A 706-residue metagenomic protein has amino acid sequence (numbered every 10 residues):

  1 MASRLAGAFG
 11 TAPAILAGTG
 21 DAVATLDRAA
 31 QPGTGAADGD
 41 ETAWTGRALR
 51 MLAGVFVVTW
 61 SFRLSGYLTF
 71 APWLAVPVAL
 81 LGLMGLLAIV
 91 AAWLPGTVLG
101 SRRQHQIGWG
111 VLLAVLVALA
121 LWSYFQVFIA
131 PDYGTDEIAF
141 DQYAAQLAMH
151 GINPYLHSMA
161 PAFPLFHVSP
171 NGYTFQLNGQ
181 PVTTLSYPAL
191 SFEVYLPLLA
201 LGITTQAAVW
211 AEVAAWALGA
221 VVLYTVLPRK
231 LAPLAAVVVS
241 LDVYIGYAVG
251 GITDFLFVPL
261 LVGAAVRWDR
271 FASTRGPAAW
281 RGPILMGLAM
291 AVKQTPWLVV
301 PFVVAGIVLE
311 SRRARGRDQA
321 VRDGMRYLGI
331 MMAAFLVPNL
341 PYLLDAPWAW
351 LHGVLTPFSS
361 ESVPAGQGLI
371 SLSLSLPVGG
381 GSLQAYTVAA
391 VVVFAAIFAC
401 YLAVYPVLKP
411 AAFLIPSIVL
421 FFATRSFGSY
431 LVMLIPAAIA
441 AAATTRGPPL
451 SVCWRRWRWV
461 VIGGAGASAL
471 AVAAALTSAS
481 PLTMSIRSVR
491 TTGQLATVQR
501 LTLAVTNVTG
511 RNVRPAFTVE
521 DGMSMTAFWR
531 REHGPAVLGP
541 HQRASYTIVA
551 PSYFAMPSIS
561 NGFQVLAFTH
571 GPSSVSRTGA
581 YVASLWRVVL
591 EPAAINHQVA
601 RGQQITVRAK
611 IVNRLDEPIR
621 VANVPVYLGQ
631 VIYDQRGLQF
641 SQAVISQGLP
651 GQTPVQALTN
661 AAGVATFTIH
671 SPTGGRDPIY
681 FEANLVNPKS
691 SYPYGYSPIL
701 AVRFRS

Functional and structural regions predicted by a protein language model:
R4-A6, I15-G18, A22-S273, I307-F427 (+5 more regions): Primarily membrane-embedded glycan-assembly and transfer machineries that use lipid-linked glycans
W109-Y124, R455-S480: Internal/C-terminal transmembrane anchor helices
P277-I284, I415: Alpha-helical membrane-protein architecture signal
I284-V308, V337, T424-Y430: Transmembrane helices and adjacent periplasmic/lumenal helix-loop junctions of polyprenol-phosphate-dependent
R322, Y546-A550, M556-S558, H570-S573 (+1 more regions): The feature marks long extracellular or luminal low-complexity segments
L434-G447: Transmembrane alpha-helices of multi-pass inner-membrane enzymes
A474-L495, Y581-Q598: Low-complexity, acidic Ser/Thr/Pro/Gly-rich terminal tails and inter-domain linkers that flank the onset of structured
N512-T526, A622-Q635: Short acidic, flexible loop segments centered on an aromatic residue
